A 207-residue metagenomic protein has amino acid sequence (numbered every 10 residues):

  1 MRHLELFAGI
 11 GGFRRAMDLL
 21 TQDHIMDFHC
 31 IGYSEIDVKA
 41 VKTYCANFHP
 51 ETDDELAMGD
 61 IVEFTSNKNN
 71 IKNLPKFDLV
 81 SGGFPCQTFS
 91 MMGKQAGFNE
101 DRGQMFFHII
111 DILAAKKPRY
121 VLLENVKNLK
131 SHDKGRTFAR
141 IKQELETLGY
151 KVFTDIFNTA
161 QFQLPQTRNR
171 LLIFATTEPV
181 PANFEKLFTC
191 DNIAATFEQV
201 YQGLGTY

Functional and structural regions predicted by a protein language model:
M1, F28-H29, D54-E55, R119 (+2 more regions): A structural micro-motif
H3, V80, V121: Receiver (REC) domain switch-region micro-motif
H3-V62: SAM cofactor-binding core of SAM-dependent methyltransferases, primarily the Rossmann-like beta-alpha-beta module
G11-F13, F84-P85, Q95: Gly/Ser/Thr-rich beta-alpha loop segments that engage phosphate groups in nucleotides
G32-S34, G82, A175: Small side chains
I36-V38, P85, V126: Flexible loop residues that form catalytic and substrate-binding hotspots at small-molecule/glycan-binding clefts
G59, S81-G82, L123: Redox-cofactor binding/interface segments in oxidoreductases and associated redox assembly factors
N67-F77, Q87-Y207: Class I S-adenosyl-L-methionine
